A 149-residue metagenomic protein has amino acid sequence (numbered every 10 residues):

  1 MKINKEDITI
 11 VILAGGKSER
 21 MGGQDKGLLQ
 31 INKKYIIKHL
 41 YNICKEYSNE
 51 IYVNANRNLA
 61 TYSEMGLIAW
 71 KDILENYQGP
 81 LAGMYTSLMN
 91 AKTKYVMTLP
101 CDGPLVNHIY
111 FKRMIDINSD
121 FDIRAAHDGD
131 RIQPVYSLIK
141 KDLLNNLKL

Functional and structural regions predicted by a protein language model:
K2-L149: Nucleotide and nucleotide-moiety/phosphate-recognizing core
